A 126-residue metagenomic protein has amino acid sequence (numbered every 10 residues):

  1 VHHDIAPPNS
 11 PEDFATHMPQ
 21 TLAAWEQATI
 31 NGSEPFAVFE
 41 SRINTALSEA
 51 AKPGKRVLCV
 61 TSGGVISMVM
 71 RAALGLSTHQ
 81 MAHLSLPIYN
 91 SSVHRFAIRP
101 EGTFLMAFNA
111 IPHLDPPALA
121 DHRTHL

Functional and structural regions predicted by a protein language model:
V1-E12, A37, P53-R56, R71-L126: Acidic, low-complexity terminal tails and accessory targeting/binding regions of phosphate-metabolizing enzymes
V1-R42: Phosphate-handling substructures
Q27, N31, V57, L84: Conserved short-loop catalytic and cofactor-binding motifs
A28, A46, L76: Mid-sequence acidic-hydrophobic segments that form the walls of catalytic/ligand-binding cavities or oligomerization
E40, N44-A51: Generic structural signal for well-ordered alpha-helical scaffold segments
K55-G64: Generic beta-sheet signal
